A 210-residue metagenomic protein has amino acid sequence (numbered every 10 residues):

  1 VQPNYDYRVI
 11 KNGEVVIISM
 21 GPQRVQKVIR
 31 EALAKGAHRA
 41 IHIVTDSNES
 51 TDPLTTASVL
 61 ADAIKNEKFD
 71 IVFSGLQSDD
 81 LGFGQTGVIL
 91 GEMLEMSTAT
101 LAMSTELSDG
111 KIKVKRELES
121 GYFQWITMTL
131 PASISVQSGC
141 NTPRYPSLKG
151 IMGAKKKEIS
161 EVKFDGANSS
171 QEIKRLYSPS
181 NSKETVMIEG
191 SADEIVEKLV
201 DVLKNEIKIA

Functional and structural regions predicted by a protein language model:
V1-A210: N-terminal glycine-rich FAD/FM-binding segment characteristic of electron-transfer flavoproteins
